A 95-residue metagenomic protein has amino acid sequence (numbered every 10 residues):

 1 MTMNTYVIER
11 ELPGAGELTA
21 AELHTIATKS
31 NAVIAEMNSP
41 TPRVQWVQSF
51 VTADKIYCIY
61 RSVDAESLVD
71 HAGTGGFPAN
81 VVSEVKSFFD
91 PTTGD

Functional and structural regions predicted by a protein language model:
M1-N38, Q45, F88-D95: Short S/T/G/P-rich N-terminal loop/turn motif that feeds into the first structured element of a domain
Y6-R10, W46-L68, A72: Short, well-ordered beta-strand segments in beta-rich or mixed alpha/beta enzyme and ligand-binding folds
G14, T52-A53, E84-S87: Generic structural "secondary-structure junction" signal
E17, L23, K55-I56, V82: Short capping/connector residues at structural and topological boundaries
M37, R61-F88: An amphipathic, aromatic/His-enriched active-site/gating alpha helix that lines ligand/cofactor pockets
P42-Q48, V81: A short linear hydrophobic-aromatic micro-motif
